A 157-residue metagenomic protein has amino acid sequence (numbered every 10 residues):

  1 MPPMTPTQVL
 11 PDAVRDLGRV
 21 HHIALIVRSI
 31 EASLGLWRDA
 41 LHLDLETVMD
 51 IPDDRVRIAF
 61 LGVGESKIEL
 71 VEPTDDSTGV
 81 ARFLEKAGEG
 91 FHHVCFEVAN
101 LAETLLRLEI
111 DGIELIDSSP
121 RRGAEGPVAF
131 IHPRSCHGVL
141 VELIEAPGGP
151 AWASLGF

Functional and structural regions predicted by a protein language model:
P2-V14, A59-F60, E69, L105-F157: Vicinal oxygen chelate
T5-V56: Long, hydrophobic N-terminal alpha-helical segment
P11-V14, A81-K86: Short, flexible, solvent-exposed loop/turn segments with mixed acidic/basic and small polar residues
V20-V27, W37, L61, I68-V71 (+4 more regions): Short, structured motif recognition centered on aromatic/hydrophobic residues
V27-G35, T74-D75, K86-S135: Vicinal oxygen chelate
S33, D44, I68, D76-G79 (+2 more regions): Short loop/beta submotifs within extracellular cysteine-rich repeat domains
I51-K67: C-terminal "cap" of GNAT-fold acetyltransferases
